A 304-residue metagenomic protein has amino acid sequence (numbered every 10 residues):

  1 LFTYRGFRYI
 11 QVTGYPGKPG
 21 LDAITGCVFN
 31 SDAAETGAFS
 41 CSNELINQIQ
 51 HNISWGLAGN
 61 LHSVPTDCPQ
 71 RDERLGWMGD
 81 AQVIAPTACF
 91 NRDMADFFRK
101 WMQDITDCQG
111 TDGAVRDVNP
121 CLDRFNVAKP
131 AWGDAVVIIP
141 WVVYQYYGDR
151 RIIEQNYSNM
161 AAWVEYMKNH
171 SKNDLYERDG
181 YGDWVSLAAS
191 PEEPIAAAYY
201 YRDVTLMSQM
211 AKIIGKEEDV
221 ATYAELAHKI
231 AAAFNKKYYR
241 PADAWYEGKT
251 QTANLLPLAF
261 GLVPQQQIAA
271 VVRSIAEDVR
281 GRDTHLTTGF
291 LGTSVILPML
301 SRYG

Functional and structural regions predicted by a protein language model:
L1-R71, G79-D80, D96-R99, V115-C121 (+3 more regions): Extracellular/oxidizing-compartment recognition motifs
G76-G304: Active-site core of glycosidic bond-cleaving carbohydrate-active enzymes
